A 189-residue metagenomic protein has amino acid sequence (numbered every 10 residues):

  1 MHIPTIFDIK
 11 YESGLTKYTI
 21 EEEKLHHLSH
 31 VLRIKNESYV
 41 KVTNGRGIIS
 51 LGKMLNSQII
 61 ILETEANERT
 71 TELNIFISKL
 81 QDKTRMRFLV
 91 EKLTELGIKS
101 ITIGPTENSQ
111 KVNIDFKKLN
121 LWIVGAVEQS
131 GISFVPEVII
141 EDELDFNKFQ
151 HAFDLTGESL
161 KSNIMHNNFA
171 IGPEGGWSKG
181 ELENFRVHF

Functional and structural regions predicted by a protein language model:
M1-A66: N-terminal positively charged helical leader segments and presequences
L28, R85-L89, E181: Hydrophobic side chains in well-ordered alpha-helices
N67-F149: RNA substrate-binding interface of SAM-dependent RNA methyltransferases
F76, A152-D154, N168-I171: Structural motif
P105, L155-G157, P173-G175: Short secondary-structure boundary segments
I139-M165: A mid-sequence, solvent-exposed acidic-amphipathic segment
N163-F189: A glycine-rich beta-strand to alpha-helix segment that forms a phosphate/ribose-binding loop at ligand/cofactor sites
